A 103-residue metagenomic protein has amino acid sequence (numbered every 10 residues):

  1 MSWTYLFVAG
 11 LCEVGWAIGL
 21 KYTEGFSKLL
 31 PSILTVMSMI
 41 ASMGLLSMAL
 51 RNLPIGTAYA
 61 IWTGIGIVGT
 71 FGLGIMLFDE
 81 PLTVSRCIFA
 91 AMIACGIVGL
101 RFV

Functional and structural regions predicted by a protein language model:
M1-V103: Polytopic alpha-helical membrane proteins, predominantly small-molecule transporters/carriers
